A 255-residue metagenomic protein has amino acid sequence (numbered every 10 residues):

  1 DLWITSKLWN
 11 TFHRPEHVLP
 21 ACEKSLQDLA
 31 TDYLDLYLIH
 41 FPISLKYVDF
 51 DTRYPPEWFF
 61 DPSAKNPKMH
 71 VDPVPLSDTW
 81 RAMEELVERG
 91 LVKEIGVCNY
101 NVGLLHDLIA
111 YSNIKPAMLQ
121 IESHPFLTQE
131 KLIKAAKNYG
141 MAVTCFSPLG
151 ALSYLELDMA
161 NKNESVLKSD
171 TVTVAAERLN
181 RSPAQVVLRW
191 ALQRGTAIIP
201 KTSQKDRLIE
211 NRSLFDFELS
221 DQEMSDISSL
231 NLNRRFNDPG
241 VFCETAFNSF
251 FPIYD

Functional and structural regions predicted by a protein language model:
D1, T31-L34, V92, P116: Local beta-strand N-terminus motif with an aromatic residue
D1-L2, F12, E16-P20, D32 (+2 more regions): N-terminal binding-site loop/beta-alpha segment at the start of enzyme catalytic domains that lines or forms
W3-K7, L38, Q120: Extended hydrophobic secondary-structure segments that form protein cores and membrane-embedded regions
K7, D35, G96: Acidic active-site catalytic centers that drive phospho-/nucleotidyl reactions and related ester hydrolyses
W9-H17, A21, D28, P116-I121: Short, charged, low-hydrophobicity "junction" segments
N10, F41-D255: Beta/alpha (TIM)-barrel catalytic core signal, keyed to glycine-rich beta->alpha loops juxtaposed to Asp/Glu that bind
V18-I39, L86: CE4/NodB-like, metal-dependent polysaccharide N-deacetylase domain that modifies extracellular/periplasmic N-acetylated
